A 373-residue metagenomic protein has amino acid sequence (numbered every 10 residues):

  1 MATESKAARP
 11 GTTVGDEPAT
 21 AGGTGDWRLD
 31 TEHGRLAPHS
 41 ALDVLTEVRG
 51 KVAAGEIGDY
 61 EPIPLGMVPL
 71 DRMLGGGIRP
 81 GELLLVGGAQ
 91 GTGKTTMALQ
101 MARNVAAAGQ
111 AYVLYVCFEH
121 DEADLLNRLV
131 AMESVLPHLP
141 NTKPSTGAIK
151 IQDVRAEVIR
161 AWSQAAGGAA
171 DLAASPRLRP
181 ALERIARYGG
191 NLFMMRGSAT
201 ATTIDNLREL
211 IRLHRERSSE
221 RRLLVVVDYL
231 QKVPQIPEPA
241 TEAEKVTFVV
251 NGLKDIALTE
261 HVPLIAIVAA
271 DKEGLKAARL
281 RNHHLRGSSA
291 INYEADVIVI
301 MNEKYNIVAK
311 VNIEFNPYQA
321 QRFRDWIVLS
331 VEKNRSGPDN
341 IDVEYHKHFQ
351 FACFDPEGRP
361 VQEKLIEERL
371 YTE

Functional and structural regions predicted by a protein language model:
A2-E47, Q90-G91, N141, I149-A156 (+6 more regions): C-terminal regions of RecA-like/P-loop NTPase motor modules
W27-E32, R49-G50, E56-Y60, E242-V246: Short N-terminal helix-initiation segments at or just after the protein's N-terminus
D43-R72: N-terminal pre-Walker A segment at the start of P-loop NTPase domains
K51, Y60, M67, V246 (+2 more regions): Hydrophobic alpha-helical segments, principally membrane-spanning helices and signal/leader peptides
E56, G66-M67, R72-V227, K232-I267 (+2 more regions): Glycine-rich nucleotide-phosphate-binding loops and adjacent flexible coil segments
E61-I63, V116, Y293: Short conserved micro-motifs on helix faces and helix-strand junctions that flank and scaffold key functional residues
